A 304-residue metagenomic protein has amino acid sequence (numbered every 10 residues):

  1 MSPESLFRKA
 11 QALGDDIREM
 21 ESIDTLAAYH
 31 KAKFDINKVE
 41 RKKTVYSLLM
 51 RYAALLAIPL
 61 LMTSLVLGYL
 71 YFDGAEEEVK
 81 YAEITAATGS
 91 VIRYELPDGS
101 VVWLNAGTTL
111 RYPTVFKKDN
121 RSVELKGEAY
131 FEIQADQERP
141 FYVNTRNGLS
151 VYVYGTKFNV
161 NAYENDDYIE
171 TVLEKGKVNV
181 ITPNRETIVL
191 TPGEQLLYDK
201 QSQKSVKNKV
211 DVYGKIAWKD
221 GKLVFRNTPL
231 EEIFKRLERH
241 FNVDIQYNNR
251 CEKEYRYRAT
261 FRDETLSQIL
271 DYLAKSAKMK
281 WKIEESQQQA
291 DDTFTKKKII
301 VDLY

Functional and structural regions predicted by a protein language model:
M1-E77, D271-S276, K280, E284-Y304: Extreme N-terminal targeting/processing segments
G14-I17, E128-Y130, G155-K157, K215 (+2 more regions): Generic secondary-structure boundary/loop-capping signal
G68-Y69, Q201-Q203: Membrane-interacting alpha-helical segments
Y69-A75, V115-V123, N165, H240-R250 (+1 more regions): Short N-terminal helix-initiation segments at or just after the protein's N-terminus
E77, E194, K207-N208: Short acidic N-proximal helix/loop "leader" segments that mark the beginning of a domain or an inter-domain linker
K80-S202: Short, small/hydrophobic-biased targeting/export segments
V206-Y304: N-terminal export/assembly leaders
